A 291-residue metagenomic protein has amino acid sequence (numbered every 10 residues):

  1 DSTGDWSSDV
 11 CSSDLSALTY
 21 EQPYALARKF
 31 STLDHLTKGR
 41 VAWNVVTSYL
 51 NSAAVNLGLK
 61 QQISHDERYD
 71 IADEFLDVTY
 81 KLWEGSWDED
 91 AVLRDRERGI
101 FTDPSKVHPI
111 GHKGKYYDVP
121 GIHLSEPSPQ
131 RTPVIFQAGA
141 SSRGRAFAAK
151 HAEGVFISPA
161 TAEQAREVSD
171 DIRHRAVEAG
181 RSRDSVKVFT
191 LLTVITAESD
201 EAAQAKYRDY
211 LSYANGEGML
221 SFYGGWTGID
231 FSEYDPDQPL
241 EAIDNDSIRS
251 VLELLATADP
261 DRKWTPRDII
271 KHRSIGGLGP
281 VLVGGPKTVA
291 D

Functional and structural regions predicted by a protein language model:
D1-C11: Single conserved hydrophobic/aromatic residue that forms the stacking wall/gate of nucleotide- or nucleobase-binding
S7-S8, D34-R40, V177-R183: Acidic (Asp/Glu)-rich catalytic clusters
C11-S16, V41-V45, P133-A138, E153-I157 (+1 more regions): Hydrophobic faces of well-ordered beta-strands that scaffold small-molecule active sites in alpha/beta enzyme cores
D14, T19-N56, I63-D66, I71-F75: Hydrophobic or amphipathic alpha-helical targeting/insertion segments
L26, Q137-F147, G284-D291: Short, acidic/polar
L33, W43, T79, I135 (+2 more regions): Conserved, mostly hydrophobic/aromatic
D66-Q130, A160-D291: An alpha-helical appendage that flanks or caps ligand/catalytic pockets
R145-G154, P159-T161: Long, repeat-rich segments with strong aromatic
